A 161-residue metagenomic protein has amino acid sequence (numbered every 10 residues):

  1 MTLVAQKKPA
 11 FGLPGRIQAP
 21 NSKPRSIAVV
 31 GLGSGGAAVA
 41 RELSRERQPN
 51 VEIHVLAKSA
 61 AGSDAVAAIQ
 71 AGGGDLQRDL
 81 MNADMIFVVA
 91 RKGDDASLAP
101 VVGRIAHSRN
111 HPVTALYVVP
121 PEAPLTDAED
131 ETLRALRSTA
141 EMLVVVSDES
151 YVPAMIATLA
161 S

Functional and structural regions predicted by a protein language model:
M1-R25, I69-Q70: Short N-terminal or domain-adjacent regulatory/targeting segments
P20-A71: Glycine-rich, small/polar surface segments that engage phosphate groups of diverse ligands
G36-A40, D94-V101: Short glycine/serine/threonine-rich phosphate/pyrophosphate-binding segments that cradle anionic phosphate groups
L56-M85, S147-Y151: Glycine-rich oxoanion-binding loops at beta->alpha junctions
M85-S97: Short, glycine-rich nucleotide/cofactor-binding loops
A106-V113: A short helix->loop->beta-strand "cap" motif at the edges of active sites that frequently abuts
L116-R137: Glycine-rich, charge-decorated loop segments at or immediately adjacent to ligand/cofactor-binding or catalytic sites
M142-S161: A charged, well-structured terminal subsegment
